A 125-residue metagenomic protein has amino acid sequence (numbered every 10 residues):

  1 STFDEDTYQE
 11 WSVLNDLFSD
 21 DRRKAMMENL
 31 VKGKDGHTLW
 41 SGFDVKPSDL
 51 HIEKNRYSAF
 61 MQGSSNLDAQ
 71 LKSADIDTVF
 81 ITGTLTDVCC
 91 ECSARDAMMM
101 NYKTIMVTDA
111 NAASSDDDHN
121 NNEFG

Functional and structural regions predicted by a protein language model:
S1: Short loop/turn segments at strand-loop or loop-helix junctions that form parts of catalytic or ligand-binding pockets
D4-G125: Active-site-adjacent betaalpha module
